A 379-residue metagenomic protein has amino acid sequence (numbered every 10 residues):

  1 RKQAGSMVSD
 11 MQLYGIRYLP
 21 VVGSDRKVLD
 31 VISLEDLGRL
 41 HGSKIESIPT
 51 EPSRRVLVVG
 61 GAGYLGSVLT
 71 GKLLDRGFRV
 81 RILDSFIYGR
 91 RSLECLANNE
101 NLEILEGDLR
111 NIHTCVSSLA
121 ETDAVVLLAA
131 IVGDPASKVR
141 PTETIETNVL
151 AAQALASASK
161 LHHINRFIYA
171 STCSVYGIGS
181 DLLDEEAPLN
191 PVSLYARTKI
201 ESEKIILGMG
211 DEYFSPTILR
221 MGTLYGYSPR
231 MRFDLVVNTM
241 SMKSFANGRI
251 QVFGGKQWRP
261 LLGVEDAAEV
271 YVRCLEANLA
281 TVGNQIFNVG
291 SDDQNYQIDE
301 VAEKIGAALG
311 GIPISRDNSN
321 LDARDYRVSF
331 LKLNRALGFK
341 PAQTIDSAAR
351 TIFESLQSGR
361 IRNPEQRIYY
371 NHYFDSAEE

Functional and structural regions predicted by a protein language model:
R1-I16, V21-D25, R39-K44: The conserved cystathionine-beta-synthase
E46-A124: N-terminal Rossmann/SDR dinucleotide-binding element
L109-T147: NAD(P)H-binding glycine-rich loop region in Rossmannoid oxidoreductase-like domains and their noncatalytic homologs
R110, V139, E143-A154, L189 (+2 more regions): Glycine-rich NAD(P)-binding loop of the Rossmann-fold in SDR/ketoreductase-type enzymes
L127, Q153-L194: Conserved Rossmann-fold NAD(P)-dependent oxidoreductase catalytic core, especially the SDR/UDP-sugar
Y176-G177, S193-L194, T217-L235: Flexible, glycine-rich beta-alpha linker
I178, N190-T217, F245-A246: Active-site Tyr-X1-5-Lys
N247-G248, V252-E379: C-terminal substrate-binding subdomain of Rossmann-fold SDR/epimerase-dehydratase oxidoreductases
